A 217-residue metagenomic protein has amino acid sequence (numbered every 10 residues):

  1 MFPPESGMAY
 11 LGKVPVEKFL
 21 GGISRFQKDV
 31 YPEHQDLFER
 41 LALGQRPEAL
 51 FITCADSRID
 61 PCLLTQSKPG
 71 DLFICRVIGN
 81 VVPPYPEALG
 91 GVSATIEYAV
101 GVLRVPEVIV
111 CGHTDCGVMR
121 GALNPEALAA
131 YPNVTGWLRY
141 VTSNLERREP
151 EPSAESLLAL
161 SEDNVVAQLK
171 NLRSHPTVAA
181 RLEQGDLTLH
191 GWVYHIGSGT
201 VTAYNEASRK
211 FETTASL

Functional and structural regions predicted by a protein language model:
M1-F2, R58: Intrinsic structural disorder
F2-P47, N80-P106, G117-L217: Divalent-metal-activated hydrolytic enzyme cores
Q45-A55, I59-P61: Conserved H-X4-D acyltransferase segment
I52-C54, R76, I109-H113, H190-H195: Short beta-strand segments
D56-R58, H113-V118: Gly/Ser/Thr-rich loops at beta-strand to alpha-helix junctions that form or flank small-molecule/cofactor-binding
S57-I78: Catalytic core of membrane glycerolipid acyltransferases/transacylases, capturing the structured, soluble-facing
